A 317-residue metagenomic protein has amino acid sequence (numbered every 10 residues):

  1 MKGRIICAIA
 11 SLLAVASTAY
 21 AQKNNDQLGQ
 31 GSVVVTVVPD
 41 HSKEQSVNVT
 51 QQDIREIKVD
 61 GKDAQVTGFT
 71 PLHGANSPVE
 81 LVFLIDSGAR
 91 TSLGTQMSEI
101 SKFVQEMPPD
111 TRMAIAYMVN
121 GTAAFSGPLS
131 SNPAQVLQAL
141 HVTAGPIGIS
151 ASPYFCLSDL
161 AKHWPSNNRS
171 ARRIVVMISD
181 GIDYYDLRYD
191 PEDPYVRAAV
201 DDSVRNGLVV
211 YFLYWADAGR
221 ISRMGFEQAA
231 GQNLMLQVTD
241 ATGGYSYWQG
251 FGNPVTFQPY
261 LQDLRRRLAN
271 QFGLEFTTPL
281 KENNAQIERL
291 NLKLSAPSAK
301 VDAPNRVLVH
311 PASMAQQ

Functional and structural regions predicted by a protein language model:
M1-R4: Positively charged n-region of N-terminal signal peptides that target proteins for export
C7-A16: Bacterial N-terminal signal peptides
A21-Q317: Scaffold/interface architecture of coatomer-like assemblies
